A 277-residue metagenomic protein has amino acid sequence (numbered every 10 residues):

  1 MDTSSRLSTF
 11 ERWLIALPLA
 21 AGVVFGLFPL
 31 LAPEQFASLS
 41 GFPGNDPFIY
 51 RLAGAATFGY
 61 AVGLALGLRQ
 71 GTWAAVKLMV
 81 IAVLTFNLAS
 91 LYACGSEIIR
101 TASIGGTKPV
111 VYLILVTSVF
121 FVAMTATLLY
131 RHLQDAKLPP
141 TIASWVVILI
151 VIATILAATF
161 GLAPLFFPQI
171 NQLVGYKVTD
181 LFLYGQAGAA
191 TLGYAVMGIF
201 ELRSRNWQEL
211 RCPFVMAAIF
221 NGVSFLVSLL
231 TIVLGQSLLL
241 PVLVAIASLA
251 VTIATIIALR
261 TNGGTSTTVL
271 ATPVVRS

Functional and structural regions predicted by a protein language model:
M1-L7: Short, Lys/Arg-rich, polar N-terminal cytosolic tail immediately upstream of the first transmembrane signal-anchor
R12-F28, T85-S90, L115-T127, A143-F167 (+2 more regions): Alpha-helical transmembrane segments of multi-pass integral membrane proteins
R12-I15, W73-V83, Q208-M216: Membrane-interfacial loop-to-transmembrane alpha-helix junctions, especially the N-terminal start
E34-P43, R100-G105, A136-L138, P168-K177: Membrane-interface helix termini and inter-helical loops of multi-pass transporters
F42-A55, V174-T191: A loop-to-helix transmembrane entry motif
G59, L66-Q134, V227, L239-G264: Hydrophobic, ordered structural segments
A61-G67, T191-R205: Alpha-helical transmembrane segments in multipass membrane proteins, preferentially the mid-helix core
A143, T265-S277: Short, highly charged, low-complexity non-transmembrane loops/tails of multi-pass membrane proteins
